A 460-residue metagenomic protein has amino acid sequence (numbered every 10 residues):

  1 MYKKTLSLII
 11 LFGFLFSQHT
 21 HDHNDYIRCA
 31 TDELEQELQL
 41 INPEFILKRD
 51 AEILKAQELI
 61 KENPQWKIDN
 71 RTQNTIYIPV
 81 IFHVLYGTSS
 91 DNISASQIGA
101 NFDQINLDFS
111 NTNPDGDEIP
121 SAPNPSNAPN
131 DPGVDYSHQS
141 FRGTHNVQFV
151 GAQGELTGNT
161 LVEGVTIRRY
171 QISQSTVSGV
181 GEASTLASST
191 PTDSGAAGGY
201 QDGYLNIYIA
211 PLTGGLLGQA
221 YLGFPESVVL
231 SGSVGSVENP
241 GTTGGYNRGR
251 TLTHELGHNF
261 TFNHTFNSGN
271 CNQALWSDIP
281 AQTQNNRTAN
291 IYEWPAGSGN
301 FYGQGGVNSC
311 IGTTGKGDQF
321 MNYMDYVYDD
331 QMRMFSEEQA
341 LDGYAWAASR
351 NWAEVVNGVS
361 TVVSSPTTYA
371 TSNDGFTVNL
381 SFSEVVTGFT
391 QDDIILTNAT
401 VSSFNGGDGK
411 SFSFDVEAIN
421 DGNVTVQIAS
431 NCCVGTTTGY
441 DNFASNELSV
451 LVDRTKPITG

Functional and structural regions predicted by a protein language model:
Y2-F14: Sec-dependent N-terminal signal peptides
F12, N24, Q304-G305, Q319 (+2 more regions): Disulfide-bonded cysteine motifs in exported proteins
L15, I27, G269, N308 (+2 more regions): Secreted/extracellular small peptides and ectodomain modules produced from precursors
Q18-N113: Primarily auto-inhibitory N-terminal propeptides
D25, N74, V80-S90, A95-E155 (+2 more regions): Extracellular (secreted or membrane-anchored) zinc-dependent metallopeptidases, primarily metzincins but also closely
W66-Y77, V355-S360, V452-K456: Short domain-boundary/entry signatures in modular proteins, especially in secreted/extracellular architectures
G358-G460: Non-catalytic beta-sheet/beta-sandwich ligand-binding modules that flank or precede catalytic cores
